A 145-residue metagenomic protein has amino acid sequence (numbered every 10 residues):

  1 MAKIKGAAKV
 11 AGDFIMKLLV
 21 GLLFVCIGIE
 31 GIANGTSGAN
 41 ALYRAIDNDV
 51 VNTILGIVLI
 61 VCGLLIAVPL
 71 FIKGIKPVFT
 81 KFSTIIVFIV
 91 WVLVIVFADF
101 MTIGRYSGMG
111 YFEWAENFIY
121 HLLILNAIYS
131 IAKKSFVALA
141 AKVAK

Functional and structural regions predicted by a protein language model:
A2-K145: Membrane-interface extramembranous regions
